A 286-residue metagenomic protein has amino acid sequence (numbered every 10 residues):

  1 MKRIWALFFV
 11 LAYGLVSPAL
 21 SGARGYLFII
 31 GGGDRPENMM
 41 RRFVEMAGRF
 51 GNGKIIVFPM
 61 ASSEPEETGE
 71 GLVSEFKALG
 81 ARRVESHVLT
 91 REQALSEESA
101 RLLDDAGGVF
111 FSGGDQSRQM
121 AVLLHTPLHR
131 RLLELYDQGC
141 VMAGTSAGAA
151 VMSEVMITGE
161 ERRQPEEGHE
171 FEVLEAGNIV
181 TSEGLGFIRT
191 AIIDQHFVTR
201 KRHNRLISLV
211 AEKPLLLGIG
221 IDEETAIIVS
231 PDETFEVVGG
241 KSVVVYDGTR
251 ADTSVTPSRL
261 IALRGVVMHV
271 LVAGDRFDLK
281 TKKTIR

Functional and structural regions predicted by a protein language model:
M1-I4: Positively charged n-region of N-terminal signal peptides that target proteins for export
A6-V16: Bacterial N-terminal signal peptides
L20-G51, E66-A78, M156-T158, R162-R286: C-terminal and late-domain segments of enzyme folds
I29, G108-S112, A143, D194: Structural motif
V44, G53-L102: ATP/NTP phosphate-donor binding region
L102-D105, H125-G139: Catalytic-core regions built around general acid/base machinery
S112-G113, Y136-M156: Catalytic nucleophile loop
Q116-T126: Glycine/threonine-rich flexible loop motifs
